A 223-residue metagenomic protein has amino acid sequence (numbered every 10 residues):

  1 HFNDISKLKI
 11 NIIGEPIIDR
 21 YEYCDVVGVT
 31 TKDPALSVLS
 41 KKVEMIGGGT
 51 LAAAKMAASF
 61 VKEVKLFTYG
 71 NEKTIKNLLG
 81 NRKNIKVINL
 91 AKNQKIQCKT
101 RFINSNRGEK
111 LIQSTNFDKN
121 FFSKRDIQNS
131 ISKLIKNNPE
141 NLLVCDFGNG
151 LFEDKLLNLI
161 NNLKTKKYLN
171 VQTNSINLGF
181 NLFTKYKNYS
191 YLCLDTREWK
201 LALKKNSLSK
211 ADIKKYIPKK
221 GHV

Functional and structural regions predicted by a protein language model:
H1-V223: Ribokinase/PfkB-type carbohydrate-kinase core domain
